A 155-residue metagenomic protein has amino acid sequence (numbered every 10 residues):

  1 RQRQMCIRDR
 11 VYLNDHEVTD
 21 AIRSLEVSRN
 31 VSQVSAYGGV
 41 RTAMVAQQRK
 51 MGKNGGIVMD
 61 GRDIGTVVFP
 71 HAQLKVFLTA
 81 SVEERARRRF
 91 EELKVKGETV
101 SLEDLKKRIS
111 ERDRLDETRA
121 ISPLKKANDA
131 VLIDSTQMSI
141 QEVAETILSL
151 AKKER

Functional and structural regions predicted by a protein language model:
R1, V31, Q48, K106-I109 (+1 more regions): A generic alpha-helix structural signal
Q2-I7: Short, small-residue-biased leader/transition segments that mark boundaries at the very start of proteins
Y12-I22, S28, F90-K96, L115 (+1 more regions): NTP-dependent small-molecule kinase module
D15, M44, V58, I109 (+1 more regions): Residue-level signature of catalytic and energy-coupling elements of molecular machines, predominantly ATP/GTP-dependent
T19-I22, E26-V31, S35-K96: ATP-dependent NMP and nucleoside kinases share a basic, alpha-helical "lid"
A36, V40, S101, S139: Conserved acidic
Y37, Q47, M51-N54, R112-D116 (+1 more regions): Conserved, well-folded catalytic cores of nucleic-acid-processing and energy-transducing macromolecular machines
D63-I64, P70, V76-R87, V95-R108 (+3 more regions): Anionic, Ser/Thr-rich low-complexity intrinsically disordered regions
